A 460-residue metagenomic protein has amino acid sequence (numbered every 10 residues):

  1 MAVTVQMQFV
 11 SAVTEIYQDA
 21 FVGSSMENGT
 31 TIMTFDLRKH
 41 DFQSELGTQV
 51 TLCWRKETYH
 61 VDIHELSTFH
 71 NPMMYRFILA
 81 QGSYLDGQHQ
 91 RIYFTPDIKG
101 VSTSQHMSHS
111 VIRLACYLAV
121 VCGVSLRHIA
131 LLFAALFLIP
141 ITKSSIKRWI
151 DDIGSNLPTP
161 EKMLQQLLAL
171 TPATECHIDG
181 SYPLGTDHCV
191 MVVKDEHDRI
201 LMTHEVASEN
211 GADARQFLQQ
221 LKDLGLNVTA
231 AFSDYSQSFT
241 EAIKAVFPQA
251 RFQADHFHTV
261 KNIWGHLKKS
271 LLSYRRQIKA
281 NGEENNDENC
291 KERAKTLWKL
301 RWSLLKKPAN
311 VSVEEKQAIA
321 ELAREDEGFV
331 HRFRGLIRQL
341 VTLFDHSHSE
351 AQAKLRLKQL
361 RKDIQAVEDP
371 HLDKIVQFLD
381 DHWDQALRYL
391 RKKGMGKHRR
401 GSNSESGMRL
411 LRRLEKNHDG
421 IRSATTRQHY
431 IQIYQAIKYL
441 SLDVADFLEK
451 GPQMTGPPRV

Functional and structural regions predicted by a protein language model:
M1-G47, L52: N-terminal alpha-helical interaction blocks
V5-V13, K39, L226, S233-E241 (+1 more regions): Acidic/histidine-rich catalytic cores and adjacent linkers of DNA breakage/strand-transfer/modification proteins
N28-G29, R38-H40, K99-H106, R113-V124 (+3 more regions): Detector for conserved single-position "signature" residues within domains
V50-V120: Basic, short loop/linker segments at the boundary and entry of helix-turn-helix/winged-helix-like folds
Y93-T95, R199-T203, H418-G420: Short small-residue beta-strand/loop micro-motif enriched in glycine and branched aliphatics
V121, L126, A135-Q249, N403: RNase H-like nuclease fold core
D234-N289: Conserved beta-strand -> loop -> alpha-helix junction used to position metal-binding or nucleic-acid-contacting
